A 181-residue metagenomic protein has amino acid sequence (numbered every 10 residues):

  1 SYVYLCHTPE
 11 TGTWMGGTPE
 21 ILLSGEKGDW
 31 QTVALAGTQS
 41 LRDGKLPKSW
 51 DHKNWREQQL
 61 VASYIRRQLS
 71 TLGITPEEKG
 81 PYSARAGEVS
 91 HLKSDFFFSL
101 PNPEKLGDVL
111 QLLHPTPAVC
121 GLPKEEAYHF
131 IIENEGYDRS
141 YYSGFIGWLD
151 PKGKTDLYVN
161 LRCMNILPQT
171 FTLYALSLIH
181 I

Functional and structural regions predicted by a protein language model:
S1-W55, G153-L176: An anion-binding catalytic pocket shared by soluble metabolic enzymes
Y2-Y4, Y64, Y82, Y128 (+4 more regions): Sequence-level detector for tyrosine residue identity
T8-W14, I65-R66, P81-V89, F145-L149: A glycine-rich phosphate-binding loop feature that marks nucleotide/adenosyl-phosphate handling sites
Q31-I132: Contiguous alpha-helical scaffold segments within structured protein domains that host functional hotspots
Q59, P117, S140-S143, T172: Short glycine- and Lys/Arg-enriched binding-loop motifs that mark or flank ligand-binding interfaces
C120-L167: C-terminal hydrophobic structural anchor segments that stabilize assembly/packing rather than catalytic chemistry
I179-I181: Conserved small/polar residues in nucleotide/adenosyl-binding loops
